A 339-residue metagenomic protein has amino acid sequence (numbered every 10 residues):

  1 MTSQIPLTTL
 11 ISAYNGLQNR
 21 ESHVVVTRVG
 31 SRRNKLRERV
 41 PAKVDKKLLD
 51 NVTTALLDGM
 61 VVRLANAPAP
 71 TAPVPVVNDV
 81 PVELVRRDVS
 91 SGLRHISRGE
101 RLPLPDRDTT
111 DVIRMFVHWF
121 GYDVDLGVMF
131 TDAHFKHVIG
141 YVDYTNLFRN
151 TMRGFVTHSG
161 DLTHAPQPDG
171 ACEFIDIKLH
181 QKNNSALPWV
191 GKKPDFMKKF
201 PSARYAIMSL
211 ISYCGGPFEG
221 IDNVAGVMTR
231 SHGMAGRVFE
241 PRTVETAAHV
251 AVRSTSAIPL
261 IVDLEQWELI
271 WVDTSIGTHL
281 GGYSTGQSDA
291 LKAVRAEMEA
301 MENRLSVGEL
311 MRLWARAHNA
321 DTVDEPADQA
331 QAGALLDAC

Functional and structural regions predicted by a protein language model:
M1-C339: Intrinsic-disorder/low-complexity signal
